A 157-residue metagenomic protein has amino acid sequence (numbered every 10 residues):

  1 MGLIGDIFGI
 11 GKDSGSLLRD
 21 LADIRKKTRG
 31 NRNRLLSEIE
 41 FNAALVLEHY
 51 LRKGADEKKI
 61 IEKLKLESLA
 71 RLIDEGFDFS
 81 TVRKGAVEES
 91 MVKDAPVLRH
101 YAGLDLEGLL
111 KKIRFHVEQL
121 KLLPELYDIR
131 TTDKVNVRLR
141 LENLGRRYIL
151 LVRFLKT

Functional and structural regions predicted by a protein language model:
M1-F8, L72, D105-K111: Phosphate-binding glycine-rich loops and adjacent basic patches that engage nucleotide phosphates, nucleic-acid
M1-R25: Short, cationic, amphipathic peptide segments
L17-L69, K134-L141, G145: Amphipathic, membrane-active segments
S37, I61-L104: Extended, surface-exposed interaction regions
V46-D56, E67-V82, I149-K156: Short, Lys/Arg-enriched charge-dense amphipathic segments
R83-T157: An amphipathic alpha-helical interaction surface
